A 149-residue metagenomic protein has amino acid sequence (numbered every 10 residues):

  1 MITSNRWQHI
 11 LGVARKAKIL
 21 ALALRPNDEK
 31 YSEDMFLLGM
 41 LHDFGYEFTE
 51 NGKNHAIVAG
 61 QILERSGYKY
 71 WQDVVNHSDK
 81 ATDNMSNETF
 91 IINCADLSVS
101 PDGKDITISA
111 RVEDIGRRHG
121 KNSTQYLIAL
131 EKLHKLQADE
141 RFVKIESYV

Functional and structural regions predicted by a protein language model:
M1-K30, L41, S66-Y68, Q72 (+1 more regions): Divalent metal-dependent phosphate-bond-processing catalytic cores, especially two-metal-ion Mg2+/Mn2+ enzymes that act
V13, K30-L63, Q72-A81: His-Asp-centered metal-binding catalytic motifs of divalent-metal-dependent phosphohydrolases/nucleases
